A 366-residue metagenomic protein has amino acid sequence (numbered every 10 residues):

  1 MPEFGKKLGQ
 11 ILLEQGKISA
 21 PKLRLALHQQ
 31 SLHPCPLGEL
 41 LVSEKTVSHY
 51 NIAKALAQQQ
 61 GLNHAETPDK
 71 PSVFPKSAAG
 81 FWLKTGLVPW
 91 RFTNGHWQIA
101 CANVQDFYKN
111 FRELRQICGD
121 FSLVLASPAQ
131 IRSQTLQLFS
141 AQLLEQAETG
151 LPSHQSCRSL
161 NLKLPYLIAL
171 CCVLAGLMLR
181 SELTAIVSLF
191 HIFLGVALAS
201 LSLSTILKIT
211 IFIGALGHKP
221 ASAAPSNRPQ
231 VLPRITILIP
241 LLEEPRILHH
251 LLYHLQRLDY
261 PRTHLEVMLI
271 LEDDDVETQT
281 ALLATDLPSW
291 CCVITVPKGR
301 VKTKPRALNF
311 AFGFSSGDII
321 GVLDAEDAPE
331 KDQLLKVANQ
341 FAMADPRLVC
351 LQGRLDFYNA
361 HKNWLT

Functional and structural regions predicted by a protein language model:
M1-A65: An alpha-helical, amphipathic repeat domain used for nucleic-acid recognition, typified by the mTERF helical solenoid
F4, K45, A78-W82, V88-F92 (+8 more regions): Replace "in large, NTP-powered and nucleic-acid-processing enzymes" with "in large, NTP-powered factors and other
L8, I52, F107-E113, Q134 (+1 more regions): Hydrophobic side chains in well-ordered alpha-helices
E39-C118: Polyanionic, low-complexity intrinsically disordered segments
R112-E148: Extended, hydrophilic extramembrane loops/domains of integral membrane proteins
P128-F139, P152-S153, L207-R234, P245-R262: Juxtamembrane C-terminal module of membrane proteins
S140-P229: N-terminal membrane-anchoring/stem segments of glycan-assembly enzymes
A224-T366: Internal catalytic domains of large membrane-associated glycosyltransferases
